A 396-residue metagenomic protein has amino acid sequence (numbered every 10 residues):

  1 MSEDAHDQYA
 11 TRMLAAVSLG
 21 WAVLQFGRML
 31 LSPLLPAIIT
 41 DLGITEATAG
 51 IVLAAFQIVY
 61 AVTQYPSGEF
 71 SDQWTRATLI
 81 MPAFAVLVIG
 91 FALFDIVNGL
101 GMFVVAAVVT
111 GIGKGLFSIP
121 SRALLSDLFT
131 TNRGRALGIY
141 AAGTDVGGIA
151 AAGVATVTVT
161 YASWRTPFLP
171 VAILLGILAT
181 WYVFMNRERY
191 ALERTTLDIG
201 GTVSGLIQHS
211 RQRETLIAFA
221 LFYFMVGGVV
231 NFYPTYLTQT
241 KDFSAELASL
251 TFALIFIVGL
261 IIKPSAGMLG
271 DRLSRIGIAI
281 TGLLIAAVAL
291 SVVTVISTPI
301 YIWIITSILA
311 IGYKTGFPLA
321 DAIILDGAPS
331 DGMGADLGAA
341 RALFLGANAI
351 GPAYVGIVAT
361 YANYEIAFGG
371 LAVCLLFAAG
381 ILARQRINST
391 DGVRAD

Functional and structural regions predicted by a protein language model:
M1-D7, R187-L216: Juxtamembrane intracellular "pre-TM" segments in multi-pass secondary transporters
S32, R211-A253, I257-L260: Extracytoplasmic gate region of multi-pass secondary transporters
G43, T75, F94-G101, G113 (+4 more regions): Helix-breaking motifs and short loop linkers at transmembrane-helix boundaries and internal kinks in secondary membrane
V62-L100: Conserved MFS/SLC helix-loop-helix module at the cytosolic interface between two early adjacent transmembrane helices
T78-L93, G277-V292, G369: Structural signature of the two symmetry-related core transmembrane helices
V104-V146: Cytoplasmic helix-loop-helix junction between adjacent transmembrane helices in 12-TM secondary transporters
T131, I139-R187: Helix-loop-helix hairpin linking two adjacent transmembrane segments in secondary transporters
L273-I323: C-terminal transmembrane helical hairpin of 12-TM major facilitator-type secondary transporters
